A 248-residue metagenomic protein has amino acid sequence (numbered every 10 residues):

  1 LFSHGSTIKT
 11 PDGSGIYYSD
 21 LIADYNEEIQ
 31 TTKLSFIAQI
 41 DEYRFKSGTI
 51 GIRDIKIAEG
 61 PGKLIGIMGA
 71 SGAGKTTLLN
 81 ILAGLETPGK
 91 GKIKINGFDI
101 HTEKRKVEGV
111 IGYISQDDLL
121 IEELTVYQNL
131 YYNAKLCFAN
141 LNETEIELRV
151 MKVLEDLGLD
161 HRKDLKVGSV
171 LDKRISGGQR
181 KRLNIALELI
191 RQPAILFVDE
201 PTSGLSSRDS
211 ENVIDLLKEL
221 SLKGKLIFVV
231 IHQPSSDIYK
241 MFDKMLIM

Functional and structural regions predicted by a protein language model:
M68-A70: The feature captures the beta-strand-to-loop junction immediately N-terminal to the Walker
A83: Helix-to-loop junction immediately C-terminal to a conserved catalytic motif
K92-K106: ABC ATPase NBD Q-loop/coupling interface
E122-A139, R149: Q-loop/switch helix immediately C-terminal to the Walker
E145-K166: Conserved ABC ATPase "signature" region
E188-L189: ABC ATPase C-loop
Q192: Conserved catalytic motifs of ABC-family nucleotide-binding domains
L196-E200: Catalytic Walker B motif of ABC-type/P-loop ATPase nucleotide-binding domains
